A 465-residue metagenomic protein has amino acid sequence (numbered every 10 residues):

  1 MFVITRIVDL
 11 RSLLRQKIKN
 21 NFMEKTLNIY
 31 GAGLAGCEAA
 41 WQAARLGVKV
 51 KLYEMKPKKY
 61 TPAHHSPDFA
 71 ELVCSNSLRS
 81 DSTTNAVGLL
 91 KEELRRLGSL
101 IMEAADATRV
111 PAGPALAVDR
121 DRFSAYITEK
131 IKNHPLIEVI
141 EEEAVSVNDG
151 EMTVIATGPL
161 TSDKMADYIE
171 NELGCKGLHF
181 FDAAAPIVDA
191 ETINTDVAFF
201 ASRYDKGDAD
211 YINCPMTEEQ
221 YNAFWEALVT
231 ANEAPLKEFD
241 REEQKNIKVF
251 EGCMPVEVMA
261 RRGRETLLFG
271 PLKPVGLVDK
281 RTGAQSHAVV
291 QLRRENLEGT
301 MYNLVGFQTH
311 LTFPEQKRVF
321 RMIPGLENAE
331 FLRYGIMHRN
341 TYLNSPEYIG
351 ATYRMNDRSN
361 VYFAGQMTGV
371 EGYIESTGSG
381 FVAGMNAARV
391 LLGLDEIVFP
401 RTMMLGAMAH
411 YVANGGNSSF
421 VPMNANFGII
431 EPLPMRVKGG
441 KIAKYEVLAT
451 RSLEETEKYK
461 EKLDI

Functional and structural regions predicted by a protein language model:
E24-A35: Beta1/beta-strand and adjacent pyrophosphate-binding region of the FAD-binding site in flavoprotein oxidoreductases
W41-V48, L52-M102, T402-L405: N-terminal FAD cofactor-binding segment of flavoenzymes
R120-V139: Helical element adjacent to the flavin cofactor pocket in flavoenzyme catalytic cores
N133-R293, E298, V305-F313, K317: Predominantly flavin-linked oxidoreductase catalytic cores and closely associated redox partners
L304-V370, I374-G378, I397-N414, F420-N424 (+1 more regions): A glycine-rich dinucleotide-binding beta-alpha-beta segment and adjacent secondary-structure elements that constitute
T377-I397: Internal hydrophobic alpha-helix adjacent to the cofactor/substrate pocket in enzyme cavities
P422-I465: C-terminal auxiliary extensions adjacent to catalytic cores
